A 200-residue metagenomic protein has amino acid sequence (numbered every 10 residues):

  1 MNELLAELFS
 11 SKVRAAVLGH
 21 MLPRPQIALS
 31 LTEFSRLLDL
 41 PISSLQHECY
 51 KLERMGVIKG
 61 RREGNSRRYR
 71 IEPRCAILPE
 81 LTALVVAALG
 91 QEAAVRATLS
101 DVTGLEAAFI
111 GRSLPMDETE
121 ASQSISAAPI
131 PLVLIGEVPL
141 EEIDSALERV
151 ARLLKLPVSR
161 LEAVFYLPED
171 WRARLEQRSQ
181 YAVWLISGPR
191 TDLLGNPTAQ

Functional and structural regions predicted by a protein language model:
N2-A15, L22-Y50, R54-E106, P115-A127 (+1 more regions): Catalytic core of pol beta-like nucleotidyltransferases
R112: Residues that line or immediately flank small-molecule/substrate-binding pockets and catalytic motifs
I130: Residue-level detector of short, conserved catalytic/binding motifs and their immediate flanks
V133-E137: Short hydrophobic/aromatic beta-strand micro-patches that form the beta-sheet surface supporting nucleotide- or nucleic
